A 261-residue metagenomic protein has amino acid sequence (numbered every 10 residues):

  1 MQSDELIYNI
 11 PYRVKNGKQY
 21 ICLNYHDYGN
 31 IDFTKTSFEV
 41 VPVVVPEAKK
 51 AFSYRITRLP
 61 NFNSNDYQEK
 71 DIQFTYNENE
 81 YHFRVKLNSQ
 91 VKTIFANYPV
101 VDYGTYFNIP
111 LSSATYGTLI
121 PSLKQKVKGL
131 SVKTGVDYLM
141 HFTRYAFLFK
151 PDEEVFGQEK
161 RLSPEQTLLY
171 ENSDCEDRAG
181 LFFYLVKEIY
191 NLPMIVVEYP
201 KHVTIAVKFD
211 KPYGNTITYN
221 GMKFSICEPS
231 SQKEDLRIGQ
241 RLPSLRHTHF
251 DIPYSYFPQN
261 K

Functional and structural regions predicted by a protein language model:
M1-K261: A structural boundary/capping signal
